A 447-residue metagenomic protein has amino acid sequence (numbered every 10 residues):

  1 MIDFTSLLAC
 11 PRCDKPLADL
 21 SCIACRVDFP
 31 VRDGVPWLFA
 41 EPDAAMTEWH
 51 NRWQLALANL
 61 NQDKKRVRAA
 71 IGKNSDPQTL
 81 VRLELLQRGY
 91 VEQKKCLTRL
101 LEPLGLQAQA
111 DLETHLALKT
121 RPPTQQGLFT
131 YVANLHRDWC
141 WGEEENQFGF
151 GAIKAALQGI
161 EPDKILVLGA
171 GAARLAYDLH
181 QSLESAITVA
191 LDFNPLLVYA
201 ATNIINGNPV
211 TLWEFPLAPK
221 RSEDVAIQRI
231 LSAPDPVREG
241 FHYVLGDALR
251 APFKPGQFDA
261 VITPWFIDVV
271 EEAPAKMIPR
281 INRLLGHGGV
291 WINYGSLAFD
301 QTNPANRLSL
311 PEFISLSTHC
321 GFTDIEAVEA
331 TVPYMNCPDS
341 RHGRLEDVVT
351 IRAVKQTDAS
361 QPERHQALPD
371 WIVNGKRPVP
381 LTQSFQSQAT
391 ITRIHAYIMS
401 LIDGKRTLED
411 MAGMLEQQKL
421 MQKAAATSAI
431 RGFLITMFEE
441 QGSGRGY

Functional and structural regions predicted by a protein language model:
P30-L157: Conserved Class I S-adenosyl-L-methionine-dependent methyltransferase catalytic core
A172-S185: Conserved SAM-binding loop of SAM-dependent methyltransferases across substrates and taxa, primarily the Class I
I205-R250: S-adenosyl-L-methionine
G246-V261: A short acidic, Gly/Pro-enriched loop at the edge of an enzyme's catalytic core that lines a small-molecule cofactor
A275-G288: A short glycine-rich, Lys/Arg-flanked "PGG" loop and its adjoining helix->strand segment in the class I
G288-L297: Conserved beta-strand signature within the Rossmann-like core of class I S-adenosyl-L-methionine
C320, Y334-K376: Core SAM-dependent methyltransferase catalytic element
S384-Y447: Long, charge-rich, low-complexity alpha-helical segments
